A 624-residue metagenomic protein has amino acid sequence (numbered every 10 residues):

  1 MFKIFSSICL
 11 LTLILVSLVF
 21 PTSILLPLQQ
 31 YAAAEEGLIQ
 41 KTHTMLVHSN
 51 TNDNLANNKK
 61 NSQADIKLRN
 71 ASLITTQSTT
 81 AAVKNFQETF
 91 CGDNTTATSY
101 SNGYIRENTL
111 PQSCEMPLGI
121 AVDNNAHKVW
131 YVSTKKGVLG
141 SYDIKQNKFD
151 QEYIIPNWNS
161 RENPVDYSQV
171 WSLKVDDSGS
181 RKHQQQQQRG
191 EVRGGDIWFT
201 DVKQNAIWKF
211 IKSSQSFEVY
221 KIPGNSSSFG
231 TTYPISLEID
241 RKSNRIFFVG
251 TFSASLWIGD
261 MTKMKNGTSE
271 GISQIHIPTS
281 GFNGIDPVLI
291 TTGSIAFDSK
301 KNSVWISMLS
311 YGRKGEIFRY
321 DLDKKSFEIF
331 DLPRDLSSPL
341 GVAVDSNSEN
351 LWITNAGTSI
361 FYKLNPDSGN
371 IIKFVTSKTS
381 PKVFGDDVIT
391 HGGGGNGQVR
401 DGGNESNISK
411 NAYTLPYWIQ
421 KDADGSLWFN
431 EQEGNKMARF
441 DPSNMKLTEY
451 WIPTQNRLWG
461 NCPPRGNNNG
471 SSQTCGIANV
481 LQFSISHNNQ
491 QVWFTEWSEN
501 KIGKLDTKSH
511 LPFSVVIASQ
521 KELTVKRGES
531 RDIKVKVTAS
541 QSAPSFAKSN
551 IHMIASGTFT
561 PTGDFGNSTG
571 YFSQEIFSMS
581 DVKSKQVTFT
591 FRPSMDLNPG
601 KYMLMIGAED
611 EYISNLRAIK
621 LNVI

Functional and structural regions predicted by a protein language model:
F90-C114: A short helix->beta-strand "capping" segment at the edge of beta-propeller domains
Q112-N124, W158-R181, V192, N225-R241 (+4 more regions): Beta-rich, blade/repeat-based domains predominating in secreted/periplasmic proteins but also intracellular
D123, W130-K135, I197-K203, F247-F252 (+6 more regions): Conserved beta-strand positions in repeat-built beta-propeller and related beta-rich domains
H127-K128, S180, D196, N244-R245 (+4 more regions): Generic structural signal for coil-to-beta-strand starts
V138-G140, A206-K209, S255-W257, G315-F318 (+3 more regions): A short loop-to-beta-strand structural motif that recurs across blades of beta-propeller domains
D143-N147, I211-Q215, D260-K265, D321-K325 (+3 more regions): Short loop/turn segments that connect beta-strands within beta-propeller blades
C475-P512: Blade-level signature of beta-propeller repeat domains, shared across WD40, Kelch, NHL, RCC1 and BNR/Asp-box propellers
L511-I624: Long beta-sheet-rich domains in secretory-pathway and surface-associated proteins
